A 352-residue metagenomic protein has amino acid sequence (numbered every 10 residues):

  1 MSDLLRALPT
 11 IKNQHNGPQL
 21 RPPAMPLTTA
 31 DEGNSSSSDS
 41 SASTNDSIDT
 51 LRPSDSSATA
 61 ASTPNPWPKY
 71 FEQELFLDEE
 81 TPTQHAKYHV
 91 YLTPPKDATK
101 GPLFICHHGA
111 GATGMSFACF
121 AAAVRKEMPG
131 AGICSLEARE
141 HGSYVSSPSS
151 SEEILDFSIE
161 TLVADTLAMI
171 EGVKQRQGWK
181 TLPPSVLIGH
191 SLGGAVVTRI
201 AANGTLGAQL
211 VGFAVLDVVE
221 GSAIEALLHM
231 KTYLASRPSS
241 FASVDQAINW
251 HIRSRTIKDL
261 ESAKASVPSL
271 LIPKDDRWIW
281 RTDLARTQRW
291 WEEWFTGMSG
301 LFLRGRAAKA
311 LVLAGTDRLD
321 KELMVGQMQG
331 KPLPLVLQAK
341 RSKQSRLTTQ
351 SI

Functional and structural regions predicted by a protein language model:
M1-I105, K126-G132, G178-W179: Alpha/beta-hydrolase fold catalytic core
S2-L4, I272-L337: Conserved serine/cysteine hydrolase catalytic core
S2-L4, P9-K12, K331-I352: Catalytic active-site module of serine/aspartate enzymes centered on a nucleophile-bearing elbow/loop
D78-Q84, P94-D97, S135-I188, A202-L206: Active-site loop/oxyanion-hole signature of alpha/beta-hydrolase fold enzymes
L92-S146: Conserved HGGG/HGGXW glycine-rich cap/lid loop of the alpha/beta-hydrolase fold
G111, A138-G142, E220, R341 (+1 more regions): Alpha/beta-hydrolase active-site loop signature
Q175-E225: Conserved hydrolase catalytic core segment
E225, F241-F295: Conserved alpha/beta-hydrolase catalytic His-Asp/Glu region
